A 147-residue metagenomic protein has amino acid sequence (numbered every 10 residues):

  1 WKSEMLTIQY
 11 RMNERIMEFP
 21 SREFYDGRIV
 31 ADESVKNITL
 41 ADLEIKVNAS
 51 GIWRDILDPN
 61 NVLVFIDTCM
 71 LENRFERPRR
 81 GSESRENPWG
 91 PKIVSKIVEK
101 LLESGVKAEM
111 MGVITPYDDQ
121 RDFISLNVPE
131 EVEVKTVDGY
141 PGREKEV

Functional and structural regions predicted by a protein language model:
W1-K2, N60, V132, E144-V147: Short glycine-/polar-rich loops that comprise or flank the Walker A/P-loop and associated switch/sensor motifs
K2, I29, Q120-F123: Intrinsically disordered or highly flexible coil/loop and linker segments, enriched in small and charged/polar residues
S3, R80-G81, M111, P129: A general structural-boundary detector
E4, E23, E131-V134: A generic, residue-level signal for flexible/boundary positions that often mark functional hotspots
L6-K100, R143-E144: Helicase-core coupling region on the C-terminal RecA-like lobe
Y10, C69, T115-Y117, D138: Short, flexible loop/turn elements at secondary-structure junctions
I97-T136: Conserved helicase motor "Helicase C" RecA-like lobe of SF1/SF2 P-loop NTPases
I114, K135, P141-V147: A short beta-strand element within the Helicase C-terminal
